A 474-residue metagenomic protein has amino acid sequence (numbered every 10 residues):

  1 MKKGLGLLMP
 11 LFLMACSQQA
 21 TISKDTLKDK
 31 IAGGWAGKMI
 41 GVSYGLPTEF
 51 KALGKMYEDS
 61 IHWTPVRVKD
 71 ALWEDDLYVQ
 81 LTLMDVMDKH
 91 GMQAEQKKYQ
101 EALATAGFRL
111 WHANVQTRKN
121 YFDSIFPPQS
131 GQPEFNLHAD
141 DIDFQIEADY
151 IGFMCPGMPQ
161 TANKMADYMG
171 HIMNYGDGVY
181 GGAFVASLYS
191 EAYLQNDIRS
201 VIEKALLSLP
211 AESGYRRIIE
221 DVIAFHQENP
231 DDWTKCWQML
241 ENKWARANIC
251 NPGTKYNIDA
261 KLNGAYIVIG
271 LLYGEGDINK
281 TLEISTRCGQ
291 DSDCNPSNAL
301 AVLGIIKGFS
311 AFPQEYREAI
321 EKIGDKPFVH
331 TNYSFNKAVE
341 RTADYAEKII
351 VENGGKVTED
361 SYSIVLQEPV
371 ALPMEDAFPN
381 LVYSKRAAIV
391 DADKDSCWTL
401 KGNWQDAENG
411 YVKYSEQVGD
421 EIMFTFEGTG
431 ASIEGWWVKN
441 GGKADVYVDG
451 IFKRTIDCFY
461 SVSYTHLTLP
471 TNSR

Functional and structural regions predicted by a protein language model:
M1-T21: Bacterial Sec-dependent N-terminal signal peptides
K28, A36-I40, L72-E74, V79-Q80 (+3 more regions): Active-site cavity-forming subdomains of large catalytic enzyme subunits
P47-Q80, K97-Q100: Active-site-surrounding "flap" and adjacent substrate/cofactor-binding loops of secreted or lumenal enzymes, prototyped
K51, G270-A346: Catalytic phosphate/nucleotide-handling subdomain of diverse soluble enzymes
D85-M92, N336-R386: C-terminal domain-closing interface element
P133-L137, F153-M158, Y168-H171, S187-G289: Accessory "access/gating" subregions that flank catalytic or transport cores
A371-L467, R474: Glycan-recognition surfaces in beta-rich domains, encompassing non-catalytic CBMs and lectin-like receptor-binding
